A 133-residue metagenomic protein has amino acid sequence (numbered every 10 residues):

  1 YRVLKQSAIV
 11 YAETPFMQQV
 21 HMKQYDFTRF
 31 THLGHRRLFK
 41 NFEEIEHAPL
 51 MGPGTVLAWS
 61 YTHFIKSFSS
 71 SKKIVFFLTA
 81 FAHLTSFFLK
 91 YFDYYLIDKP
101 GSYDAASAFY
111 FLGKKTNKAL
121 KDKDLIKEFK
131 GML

Functional and structural regions predicted by a protein language model:
Y1-I9: A short glycine-rich, Lys/Arg-flanked "PGG" loop and its adjoining helix->strand segment in the class I
I9-L133: S-adenosyl-L-methionine-dependent methyltransferase catalytic module, highlighting the catalytic core
